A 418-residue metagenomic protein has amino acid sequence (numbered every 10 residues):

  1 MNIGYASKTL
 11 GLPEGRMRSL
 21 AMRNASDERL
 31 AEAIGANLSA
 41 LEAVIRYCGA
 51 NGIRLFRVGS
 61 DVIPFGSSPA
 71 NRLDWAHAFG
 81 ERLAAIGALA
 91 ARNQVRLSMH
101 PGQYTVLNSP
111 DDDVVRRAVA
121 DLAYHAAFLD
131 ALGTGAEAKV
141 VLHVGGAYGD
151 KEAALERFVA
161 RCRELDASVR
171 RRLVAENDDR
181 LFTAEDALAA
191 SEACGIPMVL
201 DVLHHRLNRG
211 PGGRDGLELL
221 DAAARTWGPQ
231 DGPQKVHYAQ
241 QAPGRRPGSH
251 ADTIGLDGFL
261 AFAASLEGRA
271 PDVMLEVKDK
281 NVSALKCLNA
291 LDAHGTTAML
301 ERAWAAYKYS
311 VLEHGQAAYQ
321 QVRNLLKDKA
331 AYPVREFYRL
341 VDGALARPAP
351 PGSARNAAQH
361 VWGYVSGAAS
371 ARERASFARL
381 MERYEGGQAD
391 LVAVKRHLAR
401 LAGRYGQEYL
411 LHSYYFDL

Functional and structural regions predicted by a protein language model:
M1-V95, T105-V119, A127-T134, E164 (+3 more regions): Alpha/beta catalytic barrel-like cores
L97, L173, M198-D201: Residue-level marker for buried hydrophobic side chains located in beta-strands that build the well-ordered beta-sheet
Y124-A193, L203: Eukaryote-skewed repeat-based solenoidal scaffolds used as protein-protein interaction platforms, primarily
A136-E137, M198-L200, G232: Short, structured loop/turn "capping" segments at alpha-beta junctions
G195-V202, D292-A298: Short hydrophobic/aromatic-enriched beta-strand-loop microsegments
R206-G210: Short active-site loop/helix that positions an aromatic residue
